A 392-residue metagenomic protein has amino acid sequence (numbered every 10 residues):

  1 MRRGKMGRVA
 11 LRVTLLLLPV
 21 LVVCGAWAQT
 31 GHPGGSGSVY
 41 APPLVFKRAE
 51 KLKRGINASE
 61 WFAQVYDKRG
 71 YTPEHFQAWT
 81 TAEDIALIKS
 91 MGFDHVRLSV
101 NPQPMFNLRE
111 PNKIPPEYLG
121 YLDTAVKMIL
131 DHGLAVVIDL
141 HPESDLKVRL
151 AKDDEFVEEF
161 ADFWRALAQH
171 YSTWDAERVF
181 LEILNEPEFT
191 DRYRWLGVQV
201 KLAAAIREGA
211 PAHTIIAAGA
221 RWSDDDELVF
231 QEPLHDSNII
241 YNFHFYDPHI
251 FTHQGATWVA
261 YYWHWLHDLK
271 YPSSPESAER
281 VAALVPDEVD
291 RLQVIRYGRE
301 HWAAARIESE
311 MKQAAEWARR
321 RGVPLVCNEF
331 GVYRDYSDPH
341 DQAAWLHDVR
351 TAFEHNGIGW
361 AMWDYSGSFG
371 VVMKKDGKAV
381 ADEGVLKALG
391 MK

Functional and structural regions predicted by a protein language model:
M1-V9: N-terminal secretory signal peptides that target proteins for export/translocation
V13-V23: Bacterial N-terminal signal peptides
Q29-H95, W317: N-terminal carbohydrate-binding accessory modules
G34-G35, L44, E158-A303, E308 (+3 more regions): Active-site region of glycoside hydrolase catalytic domains
Q64-P73, P102-G120, P142-E158, D338-D341 (+1 more regions): Surface-exposed, active-site-proximal loop segments in enzymatic domains
A78-W79, E83-D94, K113-L140, L150-F180 (+1 more regions): An active-site-proximal structural segment forming one wall of the substrate-binding cleft that immediately precedes
D335-K392: Aromatic-rich peripheral "rim/lid" segments of glycoside hydrolase catalytic domains that contact and position glycan
